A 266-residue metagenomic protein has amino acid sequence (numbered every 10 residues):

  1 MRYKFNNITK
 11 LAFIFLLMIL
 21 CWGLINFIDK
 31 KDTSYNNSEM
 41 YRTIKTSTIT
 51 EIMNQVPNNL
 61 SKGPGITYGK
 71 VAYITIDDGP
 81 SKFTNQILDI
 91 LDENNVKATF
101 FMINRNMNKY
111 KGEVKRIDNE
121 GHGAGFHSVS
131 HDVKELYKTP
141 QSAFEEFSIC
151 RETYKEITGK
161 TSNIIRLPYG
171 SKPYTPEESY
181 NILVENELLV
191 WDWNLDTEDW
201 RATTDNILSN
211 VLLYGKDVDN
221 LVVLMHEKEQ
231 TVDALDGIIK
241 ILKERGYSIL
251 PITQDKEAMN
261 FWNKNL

Functional and structural regions predicted by a protein language model:
M1-A72, D89-A98, D219-L266: Terminal accessory/targeting
N6-I8, L16-M18, I25, K30 (+15 more regions): Generic signature of intrinsically disordered, low-complexity segments enriched in small/polar residues
Y41-K138, S142-E156, E257: Active-site beta->alpha N-cap acidic-glycine motif
H131-S248, Q254-E257, W262-L266: Catalytic domains of cell-wall/extracellular-matrix polysaccharide-remodeling enzymes, centered on de-N-acetylation
